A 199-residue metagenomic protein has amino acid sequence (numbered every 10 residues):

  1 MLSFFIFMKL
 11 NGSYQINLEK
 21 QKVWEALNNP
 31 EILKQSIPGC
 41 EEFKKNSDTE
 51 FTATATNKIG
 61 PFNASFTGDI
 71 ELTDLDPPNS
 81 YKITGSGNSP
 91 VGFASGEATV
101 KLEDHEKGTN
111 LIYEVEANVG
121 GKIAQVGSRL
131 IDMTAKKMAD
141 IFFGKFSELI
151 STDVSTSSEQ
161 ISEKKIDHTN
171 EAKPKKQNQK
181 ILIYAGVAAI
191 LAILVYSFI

Functional and structural regions predicted by a protein language model:
L2-E50, Y184-I199: Hydrophobic ligand-binding cavity/cleft-lining segments
K9-S13, E50, S65-T67, S80 (+2 more regions): Intrinsic-disorder/low-complexity, polar/charged segments enriched in Ser/Thr/Lys/Arg/Asp/Glu/Gln
G12, E41, G68-D74, G96-D104: Hydrophobic/aromatic beta-strand elements that line small-molecule binding cavities or substrate pockets in beta-rich
V23-L27, L33, L72, Y113 (+1 more regions): Hydrophobic pocket/interface hotspot
K45-S86, A185: Glycine-rich portal/gate segments that line the openings of hydrophobic small-molecule binding cavities
G87-L130: Beta-strand/loop substructures that line and gate deep hydrophobic ligand-binding cavities in soluble
I112, K122-K165: A conserved amphipathic terminal alpha-helix motif
S162-I199: C-terminal single-pass membrane-anchor helix
